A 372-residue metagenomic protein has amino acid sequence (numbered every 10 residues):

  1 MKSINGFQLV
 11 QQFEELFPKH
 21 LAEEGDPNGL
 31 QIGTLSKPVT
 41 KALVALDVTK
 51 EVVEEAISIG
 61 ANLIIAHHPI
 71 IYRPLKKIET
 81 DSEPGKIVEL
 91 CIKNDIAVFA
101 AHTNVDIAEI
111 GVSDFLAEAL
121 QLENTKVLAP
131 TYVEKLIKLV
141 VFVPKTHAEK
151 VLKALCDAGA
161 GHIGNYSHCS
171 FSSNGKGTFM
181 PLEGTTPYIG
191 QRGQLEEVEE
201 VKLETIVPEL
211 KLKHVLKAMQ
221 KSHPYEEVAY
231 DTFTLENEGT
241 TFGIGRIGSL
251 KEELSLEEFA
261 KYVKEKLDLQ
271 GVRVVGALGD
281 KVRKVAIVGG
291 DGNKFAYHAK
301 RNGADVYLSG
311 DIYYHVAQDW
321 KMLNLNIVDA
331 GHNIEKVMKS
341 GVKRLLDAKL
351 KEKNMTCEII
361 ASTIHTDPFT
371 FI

Functional and structural regions predicted by a protein language model:
M1-I372: Hydrophobic structural segments
